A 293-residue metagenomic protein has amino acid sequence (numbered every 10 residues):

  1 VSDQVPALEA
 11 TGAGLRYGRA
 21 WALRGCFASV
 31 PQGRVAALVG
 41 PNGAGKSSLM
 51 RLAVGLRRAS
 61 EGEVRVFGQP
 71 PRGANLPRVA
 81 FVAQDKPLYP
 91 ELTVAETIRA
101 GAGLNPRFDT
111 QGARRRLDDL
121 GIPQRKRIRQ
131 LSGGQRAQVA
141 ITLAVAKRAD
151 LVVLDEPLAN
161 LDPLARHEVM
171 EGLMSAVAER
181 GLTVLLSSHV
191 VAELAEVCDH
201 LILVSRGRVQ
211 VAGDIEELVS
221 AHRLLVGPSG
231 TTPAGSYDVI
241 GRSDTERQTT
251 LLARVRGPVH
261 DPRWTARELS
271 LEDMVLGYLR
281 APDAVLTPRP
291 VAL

Functional and structural regions predicted by a protein language model:
V39-P41: The feature captures the beta-strand-to-loop junction immediately N-terminal to the Walker
V54: Helix-to-loop junction immediately C-terminal to a conserved catalytic motif
E61-N75: Conserved ABC transporter NBD signature motif
Q84-V139: ABC-family P-loop ATPase nucleotide-binding domains
V152-E156, L161: Catalytic Walker B motif of ABC-type/P-loop ATPase nucleotide-binding domains
H167-A253: ABC transporter nucleotide-binding domain
